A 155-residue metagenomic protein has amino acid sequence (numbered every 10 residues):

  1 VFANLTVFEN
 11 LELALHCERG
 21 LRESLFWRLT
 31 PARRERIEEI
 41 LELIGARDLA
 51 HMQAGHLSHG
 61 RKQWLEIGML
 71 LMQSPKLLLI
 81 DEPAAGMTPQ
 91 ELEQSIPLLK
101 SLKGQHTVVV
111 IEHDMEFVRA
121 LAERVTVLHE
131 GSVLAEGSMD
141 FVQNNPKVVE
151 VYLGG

Functional and structural regions predicted by a protein language model:
V1-E9: Conserved catalytic motifs of ABC-family nucleotide-binding domains
E12, R19, E23-Q53, K76 (+1 more regions): Conserved ABC ATPase "signature" region
L78-E82: Catalytic Walker B motif of ABC-type/P-loop ATPase nucleotide-binding domains
L92-G104: Helical segment within the ABC ATPase nucleotide-binding domain
V118-A120: A short, surface-exposed alpha-helical micro-motif characterized by mixed small hydrophobic and charged/polar residues
E136-G137: ABC ATPase "signature
